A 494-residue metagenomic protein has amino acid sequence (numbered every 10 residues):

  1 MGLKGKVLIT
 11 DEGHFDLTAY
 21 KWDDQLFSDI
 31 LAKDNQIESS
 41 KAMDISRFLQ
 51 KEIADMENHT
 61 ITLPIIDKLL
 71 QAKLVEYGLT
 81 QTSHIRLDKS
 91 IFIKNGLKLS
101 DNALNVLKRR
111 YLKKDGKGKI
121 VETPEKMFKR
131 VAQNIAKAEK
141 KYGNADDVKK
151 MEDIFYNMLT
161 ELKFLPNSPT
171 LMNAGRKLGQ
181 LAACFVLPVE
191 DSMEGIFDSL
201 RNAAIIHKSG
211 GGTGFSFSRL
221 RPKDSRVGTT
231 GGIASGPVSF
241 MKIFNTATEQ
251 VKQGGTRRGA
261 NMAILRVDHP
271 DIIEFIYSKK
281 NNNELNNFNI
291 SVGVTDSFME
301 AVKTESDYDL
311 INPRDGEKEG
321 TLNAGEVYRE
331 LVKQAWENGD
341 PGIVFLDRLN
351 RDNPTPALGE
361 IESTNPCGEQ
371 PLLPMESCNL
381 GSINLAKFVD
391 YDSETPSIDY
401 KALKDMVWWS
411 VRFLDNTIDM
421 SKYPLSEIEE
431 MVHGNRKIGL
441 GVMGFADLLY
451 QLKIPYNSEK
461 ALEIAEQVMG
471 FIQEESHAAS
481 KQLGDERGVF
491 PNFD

Functional and structural regions predicted by a protein language model:
M1-D494: Extended catalytic cores of very large enzyme megasubunits
